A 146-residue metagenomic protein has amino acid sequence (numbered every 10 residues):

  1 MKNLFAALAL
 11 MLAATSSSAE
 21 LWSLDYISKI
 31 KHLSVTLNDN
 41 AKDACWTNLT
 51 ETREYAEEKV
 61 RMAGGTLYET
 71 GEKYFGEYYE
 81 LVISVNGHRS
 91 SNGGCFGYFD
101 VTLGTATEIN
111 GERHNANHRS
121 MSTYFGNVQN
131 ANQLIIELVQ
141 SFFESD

Functional and structural regions predicted by a protein language model:
L4-A13: Sec-dependent N-terminal signal peptides
T15-E54, E144: A structural "domain/chain start" motif
S23-Y26, N110-D146: C-terminal/domain-edge helix-coil "capping" segments
L37-D39, A56, G64, V85-G87: Generic secondary-structure microfeatures
D43-A56, Y98-D100, G111-A116: Surface-exposed flexible segments
C45-E80: N-terminal, post-signal-peptide region of Sec/Tat-exported proteins
G71-M121, G126-Q129: Surface-exposed short loop/turn segments
